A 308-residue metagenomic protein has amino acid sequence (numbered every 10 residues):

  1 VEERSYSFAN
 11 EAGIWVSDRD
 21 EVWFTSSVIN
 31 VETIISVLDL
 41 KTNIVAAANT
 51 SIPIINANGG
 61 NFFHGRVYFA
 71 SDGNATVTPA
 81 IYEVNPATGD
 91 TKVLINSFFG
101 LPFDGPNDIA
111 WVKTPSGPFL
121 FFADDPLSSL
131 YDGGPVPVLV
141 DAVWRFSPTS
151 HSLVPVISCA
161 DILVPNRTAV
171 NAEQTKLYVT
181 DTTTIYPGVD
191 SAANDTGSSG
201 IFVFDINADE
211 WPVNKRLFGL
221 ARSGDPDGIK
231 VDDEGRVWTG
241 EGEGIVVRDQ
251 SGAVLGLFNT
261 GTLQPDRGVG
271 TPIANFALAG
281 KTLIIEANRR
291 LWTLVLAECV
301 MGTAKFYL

Functional and structural regions predicted by a protein language model:
V1-E3, E11-S51: Beta-propeller domains
V1-E3, K41-I52, A87-L101, A142-V164 (+2 more regions): Blade-edge beta-strand/turn elements of extracellular beta-propeller and related beta-sheet repeat scaffolds
R4-R19, I52-G73, F98-L120, L127-S128 (+7 more regions): Beta-rich, blade/repeat-based domains predominating in secreted/periplasmic proteins but also intracellular
V31-S36, T76-Y82, D132-G133, V140-A142 (+2 more regions): Structural motif
E32-Y82, V93-F98: Blade-loop segments of beta-propeller domains
I35-K41, A80-G89, P137-T149, T196-I206 (+1 more regions): Beta-propeller blade signature
D227, R236-G240, G244-T260: Structured C-terminal portions of repeat-based eukaryotic scaffold domains
P272-L308: Blade-level signature of beta-propeller repeat domains, shared across WD40, Kelch, NHL, RCC1 and BNR/Asp-box propellers
